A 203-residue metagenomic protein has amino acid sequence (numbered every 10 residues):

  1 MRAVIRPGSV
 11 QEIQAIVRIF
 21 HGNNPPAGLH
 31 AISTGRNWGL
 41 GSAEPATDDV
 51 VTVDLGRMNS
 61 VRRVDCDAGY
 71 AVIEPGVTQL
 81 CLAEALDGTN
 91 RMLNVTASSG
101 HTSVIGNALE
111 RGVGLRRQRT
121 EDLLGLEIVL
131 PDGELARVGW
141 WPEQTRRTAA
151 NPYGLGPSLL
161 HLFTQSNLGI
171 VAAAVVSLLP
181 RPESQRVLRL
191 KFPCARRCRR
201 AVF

Functional and structural regions predicted by a protein language model:
M1-M58: Glycine-rich N-terminal segment of FAD-binding domains in flavoprotein oxidoreductases, spanning the beta-loop-helix
I5, G69-E74: Generic recognition of long tandem-repeat/solenoid scaffolds
S9-Q14, D67-A68, C194-R196: Intrinsic-disorder/low-complexity, polar/charged segments
I16-I19, N23, D67, A85 (+1 more regions): Generic, well-ordered alpha-helical scaffold segments in large soluble proteins
G28-I32, V72, N94: Structural detector of well-ordered beta-strand residues that form the stable sheet scaffold of enzyme domains
V61-V64, I73-P75, L80-F203: FAD-binding subdomain of flavoenzyme oxidoreductases
